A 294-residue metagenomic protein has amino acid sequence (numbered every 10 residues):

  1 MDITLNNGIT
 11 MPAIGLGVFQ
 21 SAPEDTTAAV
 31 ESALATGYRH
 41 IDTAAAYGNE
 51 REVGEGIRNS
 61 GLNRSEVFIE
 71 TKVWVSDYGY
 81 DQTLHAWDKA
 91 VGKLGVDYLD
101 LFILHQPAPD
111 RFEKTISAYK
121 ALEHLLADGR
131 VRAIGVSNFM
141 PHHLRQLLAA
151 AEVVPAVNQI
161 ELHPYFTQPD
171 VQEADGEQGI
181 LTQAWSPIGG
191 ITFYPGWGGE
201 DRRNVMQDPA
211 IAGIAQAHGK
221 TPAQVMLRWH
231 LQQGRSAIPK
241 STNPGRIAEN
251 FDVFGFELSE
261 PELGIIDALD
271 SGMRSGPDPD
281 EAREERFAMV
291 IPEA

Functional and structural regions predicted by a protein language model:
M1-V67, S117, A121, I188-I191 (+1 more regions): N-terminal binding-site loop/beta-alpha segment at the start of enzyme catalytic domains that lines or forms
P12-E24, K72-D81, D110-R111: Active-site mouth loops of central-metabolism enzymes
S21-A33, G79-L94, T115, H142-R145: Short, acidic/polar
H40, Y98-L101, A133, V157: Residues at the N-termini of beta-strands
R58, L84-L94, Q168-G176: Short amphipathic alpha-helices and their capping/turn segments at secondary-structure boundaries
R64-Y78, Y98-P107, L162: A short, structured active-site edge motif that brings together acidic residues
T83-L104, H124-D128, A150: CE4/NodB-like, metal-dependent polysaccharide N-deacetylase domain that modifies extracellular/periplasmic N-acetylated
P107-A294: Beta/alpha (TIM)-barrel catalytic core signal, keyed to glycine-rich beta->alpha loops juxtaposed to Asp/Glu that bind
